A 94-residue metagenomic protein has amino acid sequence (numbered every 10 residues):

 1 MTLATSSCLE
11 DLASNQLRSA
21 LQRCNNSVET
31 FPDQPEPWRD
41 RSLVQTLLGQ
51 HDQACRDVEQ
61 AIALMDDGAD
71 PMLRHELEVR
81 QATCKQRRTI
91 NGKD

Functional and structural regions predicted by a protein language model:
L3, P37, D70-P71: TPR alpha-solenoid repeat register
A13, L47, R80-R87: Register position in tetratricopeptide repeats
Q22, N26-E29, A63: Conserved structural position within tetratricopeptide repeats
